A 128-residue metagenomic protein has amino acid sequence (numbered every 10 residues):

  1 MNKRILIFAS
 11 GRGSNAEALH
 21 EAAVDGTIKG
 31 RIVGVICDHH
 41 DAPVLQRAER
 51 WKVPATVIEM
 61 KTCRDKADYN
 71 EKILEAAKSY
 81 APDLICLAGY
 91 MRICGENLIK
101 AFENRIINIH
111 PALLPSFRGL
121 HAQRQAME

Functional and structural regions predicted by a protein language model:
M1-E128: One-carbon transfer enzymes
